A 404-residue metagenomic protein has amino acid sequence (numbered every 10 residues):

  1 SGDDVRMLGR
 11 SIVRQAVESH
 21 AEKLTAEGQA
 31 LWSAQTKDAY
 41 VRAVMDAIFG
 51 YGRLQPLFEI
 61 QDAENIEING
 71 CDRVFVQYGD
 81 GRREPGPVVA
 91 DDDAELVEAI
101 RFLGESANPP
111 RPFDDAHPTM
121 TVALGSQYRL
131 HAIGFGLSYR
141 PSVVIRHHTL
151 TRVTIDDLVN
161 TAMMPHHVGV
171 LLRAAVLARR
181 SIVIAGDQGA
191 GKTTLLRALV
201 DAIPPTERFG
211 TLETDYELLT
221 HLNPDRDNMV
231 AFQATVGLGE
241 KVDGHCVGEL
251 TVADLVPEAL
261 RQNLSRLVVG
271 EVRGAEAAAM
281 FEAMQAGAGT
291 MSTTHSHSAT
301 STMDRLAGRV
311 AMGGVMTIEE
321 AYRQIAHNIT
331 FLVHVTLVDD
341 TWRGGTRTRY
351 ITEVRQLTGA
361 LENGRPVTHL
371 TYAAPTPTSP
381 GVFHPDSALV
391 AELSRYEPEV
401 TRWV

Functional and structural regions predicted by a protein language model:
S1-F113: N-terminal accessory targeting/assembly segments
V76-A178: P-loop NTP-binding catalytic core
S181, A198-A326: Switch/coupling sub-region of P-loop NTPases
I184: Hydrophobic anchor at the beta1->P-loop junction of P-loop NTPases
G189: Walker A (P-loop) phosphate-binding loop of P-loop NTPases
K192: Conserved lysine of the Walker
A279-E282, Y322-E353, G359: Helical/strand "switch-coupling" subdomains that flank nucleotide/phosphate-binding cores, especially in P-loop NTPases
R343-V404: NTP-binding/hydrolysis catalytic cores, primarily Walker-type P-loop NTPases
